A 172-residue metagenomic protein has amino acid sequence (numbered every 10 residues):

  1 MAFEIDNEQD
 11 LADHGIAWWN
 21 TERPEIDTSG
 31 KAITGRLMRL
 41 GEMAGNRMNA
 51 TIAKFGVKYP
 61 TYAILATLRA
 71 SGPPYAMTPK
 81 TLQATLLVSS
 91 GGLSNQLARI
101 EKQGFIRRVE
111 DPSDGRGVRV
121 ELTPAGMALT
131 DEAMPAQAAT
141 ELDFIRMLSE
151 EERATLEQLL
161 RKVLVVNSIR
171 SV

Functional and structural regions predicted by a protein language model:
M1-F55: N-terminal leader segment of winged-helix/HTH proteins
A2, E152-V172: Exposed, interaction-prone assembly regions rather than primary DNA-binding/catalytic cores
W18, M43, R47-A50, T85 (+6 more regions): Solvent-exposed, charged/polar functional surfaces in cytosolic regulatory/catalytic domains
T28, M38, E42, N46-S89 (+1 more regions): N-terminal helix-turn-helix DNA-binding core of bacterial DNA-binding proteins
K31-T34, M38, E42, L87 (+2 more regions): Short amphipathic alpha-helical segments with heptad-repeat character
P79, L97-A98: Short, hydrophobic-biased segments on the C-terminal half of alpha helices that form "recognition helices"
A98-Q158: Charged, amphipathic alpha-helical coiled-coil/dimerization segments
